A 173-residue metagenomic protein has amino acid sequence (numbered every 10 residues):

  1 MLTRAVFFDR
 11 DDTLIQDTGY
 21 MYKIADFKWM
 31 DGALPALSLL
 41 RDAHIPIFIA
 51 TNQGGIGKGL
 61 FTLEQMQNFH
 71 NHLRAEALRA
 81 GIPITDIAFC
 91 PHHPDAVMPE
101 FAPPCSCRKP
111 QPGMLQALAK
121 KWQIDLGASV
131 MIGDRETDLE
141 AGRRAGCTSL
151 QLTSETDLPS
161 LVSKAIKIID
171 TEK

Functional and structural regions predicted by a protein language model:
M1-F48: Active-site neighborhood of HAD-like aspartate-dependent phosphohydrolases
L2-V6, L63-Q67, N71-T85, P94-M131 (+1 more regions): Asp-based, Mg2+/Mn2+-dependent phosphohydrolase catalytic module
D11, A88, Q111: Anionic group-transfer/hydrolysis microenvironments
L14-D31, I56, L60-Q65, R79-A80 (+1 more regions): Metal-dependent phosphoesterase signature
L34, I45-A50, L60, M66-L73 (+2 more regions): Short Lys/Arg-rich amphipathic alpha-helical segments
A50-N52, M131-I132: Acidic beta-strand-to-loop metal/phosphate-binding motif
Q53-G55, H93: Active-site-proximal loop/turn and secondary-structure-junction residues that shape catalytic pockets, frequently
